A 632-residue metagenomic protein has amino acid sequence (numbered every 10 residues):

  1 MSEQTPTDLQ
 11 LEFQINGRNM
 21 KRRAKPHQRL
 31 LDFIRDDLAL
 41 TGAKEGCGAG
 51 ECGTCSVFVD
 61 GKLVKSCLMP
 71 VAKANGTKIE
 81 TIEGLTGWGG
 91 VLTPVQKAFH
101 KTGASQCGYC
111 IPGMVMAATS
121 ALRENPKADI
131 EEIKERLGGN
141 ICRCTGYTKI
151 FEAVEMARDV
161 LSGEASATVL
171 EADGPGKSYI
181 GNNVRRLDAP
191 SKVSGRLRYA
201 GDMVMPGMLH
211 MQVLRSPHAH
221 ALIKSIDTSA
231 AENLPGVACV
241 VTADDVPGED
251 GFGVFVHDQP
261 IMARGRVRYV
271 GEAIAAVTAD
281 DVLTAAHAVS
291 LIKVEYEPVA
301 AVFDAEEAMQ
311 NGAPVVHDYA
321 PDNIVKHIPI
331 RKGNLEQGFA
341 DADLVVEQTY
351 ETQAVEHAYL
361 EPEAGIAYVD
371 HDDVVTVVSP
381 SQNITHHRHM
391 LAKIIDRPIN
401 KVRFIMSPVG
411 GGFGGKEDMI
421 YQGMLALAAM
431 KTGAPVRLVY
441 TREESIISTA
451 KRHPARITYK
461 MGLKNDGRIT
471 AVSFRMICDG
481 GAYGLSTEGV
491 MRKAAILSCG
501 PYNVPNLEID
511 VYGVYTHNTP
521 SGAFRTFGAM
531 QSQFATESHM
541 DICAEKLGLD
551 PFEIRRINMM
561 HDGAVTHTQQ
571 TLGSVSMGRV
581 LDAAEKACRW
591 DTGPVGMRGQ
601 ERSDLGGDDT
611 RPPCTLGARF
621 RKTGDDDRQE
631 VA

Functional and structural regions predicted by a protein language model:
M1-A172: Signature of N-terminal electron-transfer/Fe-S-associated modules in redox systems
C52-G53, L209-H210, R264, E361-I366 (+2 more regions): Short glycine-rich loop/turn motifs
S66, V71-G108, G248, T284-Q310 (+5 more regions): Gly/Pro-rich active-site capping loops and adjacent beta-alpha segments that organize cofactor/substrate pockets
S105, N140-T145, K149, V241-E272 (+7 more regions): Short, surface-exposed loop/turn segments at secondary-structure boundaries that line and modulate
M114, R123, V213-A243, A276-Y296 (+6 more regions): Alpha-helical support elements that line or immediately flank enzyme active sites and cofactor-binding pockets
K149, V154-L209, G248, L335-Q348 (+5 more regions): Cofactor-centric catalytic regions
D159-H327, V345-Q348, D627: Flexible, low-hydrophobicity surface segments
